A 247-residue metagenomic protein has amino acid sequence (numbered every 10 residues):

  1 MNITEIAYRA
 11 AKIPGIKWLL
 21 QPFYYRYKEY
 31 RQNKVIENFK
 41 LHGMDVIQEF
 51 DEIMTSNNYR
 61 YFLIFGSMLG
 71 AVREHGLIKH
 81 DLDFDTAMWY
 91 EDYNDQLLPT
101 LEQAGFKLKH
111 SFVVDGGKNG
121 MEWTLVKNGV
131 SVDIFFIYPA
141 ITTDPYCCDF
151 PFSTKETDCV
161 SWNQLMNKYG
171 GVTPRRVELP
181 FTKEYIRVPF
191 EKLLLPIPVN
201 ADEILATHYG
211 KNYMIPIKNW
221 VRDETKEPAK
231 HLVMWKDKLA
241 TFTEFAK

Functional and structural regions predicted by a protein language model:
M1-R60, F65, L69-D81, M88-K247: The feature captures the alpha-helical scaffold/lid subdomain characteristic of nucleotidyltransferase
